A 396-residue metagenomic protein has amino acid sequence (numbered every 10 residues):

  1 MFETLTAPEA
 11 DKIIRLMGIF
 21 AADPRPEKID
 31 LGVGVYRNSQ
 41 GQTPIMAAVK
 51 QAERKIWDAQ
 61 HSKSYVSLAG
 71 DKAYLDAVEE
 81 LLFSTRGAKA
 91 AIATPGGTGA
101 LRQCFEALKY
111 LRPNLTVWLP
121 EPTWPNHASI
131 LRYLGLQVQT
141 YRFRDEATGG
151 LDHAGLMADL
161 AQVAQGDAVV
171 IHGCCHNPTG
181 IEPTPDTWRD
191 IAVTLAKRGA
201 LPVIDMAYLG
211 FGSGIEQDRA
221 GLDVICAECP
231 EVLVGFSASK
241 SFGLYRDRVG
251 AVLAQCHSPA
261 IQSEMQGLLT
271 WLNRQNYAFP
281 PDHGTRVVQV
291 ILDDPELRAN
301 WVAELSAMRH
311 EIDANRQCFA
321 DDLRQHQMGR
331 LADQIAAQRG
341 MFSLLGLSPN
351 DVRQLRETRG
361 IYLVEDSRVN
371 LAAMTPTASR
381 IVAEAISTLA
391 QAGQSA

Functional and structural regions predicted by a protein language model:
E9-G96, A100, A396: N-terminal small-domain helix-loop-helix segment of the aminotransferase-like
K28-D30, S67, G235, A332-A337 (+1 more regions): Short beta-strand
L31, V138, P202, V232 (+1 more regions): Hydrophobic beta-strand scaffold residues
Q60-A196, G210-F211, R219-A220, A227 (+2 more regions): Conserved core of the PLP fold type I
A207: Conserved Walker B
G221-E264: Active-site PLP attachment segment
Q266-G284, I291-A320: Structural signature of PLP-dependent enzymes
V302-T358: Conserved PLP-binding catalytic core of the aspartate aminotransferase-like
